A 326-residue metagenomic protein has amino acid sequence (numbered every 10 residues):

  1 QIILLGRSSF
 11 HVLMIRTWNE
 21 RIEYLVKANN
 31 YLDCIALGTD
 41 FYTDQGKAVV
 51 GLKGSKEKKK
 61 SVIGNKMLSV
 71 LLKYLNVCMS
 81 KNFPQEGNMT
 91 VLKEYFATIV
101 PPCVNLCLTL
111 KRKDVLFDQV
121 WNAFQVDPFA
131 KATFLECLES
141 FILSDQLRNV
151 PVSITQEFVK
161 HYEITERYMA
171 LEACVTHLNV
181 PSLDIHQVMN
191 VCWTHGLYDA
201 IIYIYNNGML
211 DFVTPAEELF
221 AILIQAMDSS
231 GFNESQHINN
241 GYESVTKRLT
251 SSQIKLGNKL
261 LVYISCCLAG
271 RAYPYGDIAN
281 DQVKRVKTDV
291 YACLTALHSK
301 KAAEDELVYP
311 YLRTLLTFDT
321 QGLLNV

Functional and structural regions predicted by a protein language model:
Q1-V326: Extended non-globular scaffold/tether segments
